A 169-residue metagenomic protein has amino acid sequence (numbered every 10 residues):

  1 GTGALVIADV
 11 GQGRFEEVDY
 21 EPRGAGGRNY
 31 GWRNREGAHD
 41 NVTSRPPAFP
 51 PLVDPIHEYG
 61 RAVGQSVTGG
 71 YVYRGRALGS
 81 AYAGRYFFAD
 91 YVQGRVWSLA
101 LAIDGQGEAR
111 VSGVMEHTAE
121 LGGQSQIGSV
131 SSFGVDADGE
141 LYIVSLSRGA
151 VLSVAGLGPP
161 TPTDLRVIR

Functional and structural regions predicted by a protein language model:
G1-H117, G128, G156: Beta-propeller domain segments
E120-L121: Nucleic-acid-processing active sites and adjacent nucleic-acid-binding tracks, predominantly divalent metal-dependent
Q124-S131: Short coil-to-beta transitions that initiate beta-strands within beta-rich domains
S131-P160: Blade-level signature of beta-propeller repeat domains, shared across WD40, Kelch, NHL, RCC1 and BNR/Asp-box propellers
P159-R169: Enriched but not universal
